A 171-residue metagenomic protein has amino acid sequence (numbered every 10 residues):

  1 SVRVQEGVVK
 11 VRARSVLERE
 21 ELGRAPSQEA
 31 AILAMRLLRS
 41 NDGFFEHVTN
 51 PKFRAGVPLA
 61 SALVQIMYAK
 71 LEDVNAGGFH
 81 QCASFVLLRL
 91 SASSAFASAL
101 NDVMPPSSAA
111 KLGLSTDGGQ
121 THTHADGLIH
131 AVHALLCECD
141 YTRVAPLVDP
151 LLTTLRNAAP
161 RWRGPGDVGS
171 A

Functional and structural regions predicted by a protein language model:
S1-E6, K10, S15, R19-Q28 (+4 more regions): Elongated alpha-helical scaffolds that mediate protein-protein interactions in large eukaryotic proteins, primarily
S1-L22, L63-N75, G127, A131-C139: Acidic, Ser/Thr- and Gly/Pro-rich intrinsically disordered linkers and low-complexity segments that flank or connect
E46-G77: Amphipathic repeat-derived elements
L59-Q65, A76-A171: Eukaryotic scaffolding regions of large macromolecular assemblies
